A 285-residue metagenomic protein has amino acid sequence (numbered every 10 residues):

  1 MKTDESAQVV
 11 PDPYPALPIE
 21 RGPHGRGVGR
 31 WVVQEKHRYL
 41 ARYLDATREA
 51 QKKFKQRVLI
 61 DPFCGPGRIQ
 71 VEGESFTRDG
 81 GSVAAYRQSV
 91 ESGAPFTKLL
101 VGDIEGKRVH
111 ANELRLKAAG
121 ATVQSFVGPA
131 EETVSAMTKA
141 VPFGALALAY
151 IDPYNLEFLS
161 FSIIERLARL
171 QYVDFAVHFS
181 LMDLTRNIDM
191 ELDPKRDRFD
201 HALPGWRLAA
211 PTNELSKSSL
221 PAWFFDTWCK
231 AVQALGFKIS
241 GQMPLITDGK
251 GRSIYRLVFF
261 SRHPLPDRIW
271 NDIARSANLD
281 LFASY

Functional and structural regions predicted by a protein language model:
K2-R57, E74: Class I SAM-dependent methyltransferase Rossmann-like catalytic core, especially the SAM/SAH-binding loop
E35-A136: SAM cofactor-binding core of SAM-dependent methyltransferases, primarily the Rossmann-like beta-alpha-beta module
K53-F54, A140-A145: Glycine-rich phosphate-binding loop signature in dinucleotide/nucleotide-binding domains
T133-P142, E165: Short amphipathic alpha-helix with an adjacent loop that forms part of the alpha/beta core around
L156-L170: A short, conserved alpha-helix within the catalytic core of class I
Q171-R186: Conserved beta-strand signature within the Rossmann-like core of class I S-adenosyl-L-methionine
I188-G249: A conserved mid-domain beta-alpha-beta active-site/ligand-binding segment of alpha/beta enzyme cores
P264-Y285: Flexible, glycine-/basic-rich loop-and-beta segments that form/coincide with the SAM-dependent methyltransferase
